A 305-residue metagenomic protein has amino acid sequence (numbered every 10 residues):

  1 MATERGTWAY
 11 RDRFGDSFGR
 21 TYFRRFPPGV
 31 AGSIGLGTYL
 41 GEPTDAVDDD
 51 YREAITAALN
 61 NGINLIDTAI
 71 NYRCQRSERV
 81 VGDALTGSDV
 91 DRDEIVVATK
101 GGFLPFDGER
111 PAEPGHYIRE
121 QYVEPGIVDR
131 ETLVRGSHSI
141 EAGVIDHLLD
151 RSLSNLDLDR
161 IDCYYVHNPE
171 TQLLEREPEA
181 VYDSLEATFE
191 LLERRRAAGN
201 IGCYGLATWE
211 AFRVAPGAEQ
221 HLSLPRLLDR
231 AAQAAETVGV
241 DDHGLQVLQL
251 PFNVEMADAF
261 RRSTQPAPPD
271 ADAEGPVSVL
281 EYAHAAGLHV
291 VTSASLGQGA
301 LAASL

Functional and structural regions predicted by a protein language model:
M1-Q121, I127, R194-A197, E281 (+2 more regions): N-terminal binding-site loop/beta-alpha segment at the start of enzyme catalytic domains that lines or forms
A2-Y22, D49, C74, E170-L305: Beta/alpha (TIM)-barrel catalytic core signal, keyed to glycine-rich beta->alpha loops juxtaposed to Asp/Glu that bind
L36, T68, C163-V166, L206 (+2 more regions): Conserved beta-strand positions
G37-D50, R130-H147, L174-V181: Active-site mouth loops of central-metabolism enzymes
D45-L59, H138-N155, L224-T237: Short, acidic/polar
I63, L158-I161, I201, L245: A structural motif
A112-R151, N155: Conserved phosphate-binding/catalytic loop of the ribokinase/pfkB sugar-kinase fold
R151-E177: Active-site groove signature of glycoside hydrolases
